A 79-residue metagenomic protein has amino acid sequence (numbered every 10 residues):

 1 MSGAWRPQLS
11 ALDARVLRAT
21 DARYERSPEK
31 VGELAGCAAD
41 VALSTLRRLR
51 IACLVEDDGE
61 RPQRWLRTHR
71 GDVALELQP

Functional and structural regions predicted by a protein language model:
M1-V16, V41-S44, Q63, V73: Short alpha-helical segments that sit at the start of domains
R18-A22: Short, locally clustered residues in the helix-turn-helix/winged-helix DNA-binding domain
Y24-L34: Short acidic, hydrophobic short linear motifs in intrinsically disordered regions
S27, L66-T68: Residues that mark the N-terminal boundary/hinge immediately upstream of a DNA-recognition element
G36-I51, P62: Short amphipathic alpha-helical interaction segments
G59-W65: Short, Lys/Arg-rich nucleic-acid/phosphate-binding segment
H69-P79: Short, amphipathic alpha-helical interaction segments positioned at domain boundaries
